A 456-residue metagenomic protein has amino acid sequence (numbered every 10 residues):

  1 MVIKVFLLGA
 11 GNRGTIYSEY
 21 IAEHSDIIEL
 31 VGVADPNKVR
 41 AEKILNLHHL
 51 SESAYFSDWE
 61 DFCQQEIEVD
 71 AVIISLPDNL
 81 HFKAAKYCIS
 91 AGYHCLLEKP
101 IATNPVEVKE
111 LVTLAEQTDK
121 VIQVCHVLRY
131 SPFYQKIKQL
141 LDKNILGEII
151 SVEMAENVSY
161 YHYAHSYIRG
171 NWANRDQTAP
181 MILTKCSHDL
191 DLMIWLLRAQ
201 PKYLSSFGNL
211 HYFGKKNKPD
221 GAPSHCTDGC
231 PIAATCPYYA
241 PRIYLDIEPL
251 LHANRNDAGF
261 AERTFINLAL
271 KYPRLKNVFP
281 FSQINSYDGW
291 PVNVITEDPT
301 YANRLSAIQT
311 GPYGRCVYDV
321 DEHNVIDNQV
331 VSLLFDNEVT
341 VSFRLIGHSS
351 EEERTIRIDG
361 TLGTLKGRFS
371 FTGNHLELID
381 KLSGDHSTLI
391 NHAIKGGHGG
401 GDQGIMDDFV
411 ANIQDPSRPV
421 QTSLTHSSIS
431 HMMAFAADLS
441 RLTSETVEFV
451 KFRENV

Functional and structural regions predicted by a protein language model:
M1-L50: N-terminal Rossmann-like dinucleotide-binding module
G11, S53-L114: Beta-loop-alpha module in the N-terminal Rossmann-like domain of NAD(P)-dependent dehydrogenases, especially those
G32, A71, S151: Short, Asp-centered acidic motifs that coordinate Mg2+ and/or phosphate in catalytic or ligand-binding sites
H48, V292-N303, T310-V456: C-terminal helical cap and adjacent loop that interface with cofactors, partners, or active-site loops
I74, L97, T103, I122-V124 (+2 more regions): Hydrophobic residues in well-ordered beta-strands that form the structural core
E110-V127, G147-S151: Rossmann-fold dehydrogenase core element
L128-I308, R315, S444: Predominantly a Rossmann-like dinucleotide-binding segment in NAD(P)-dependent oxidoreductases
